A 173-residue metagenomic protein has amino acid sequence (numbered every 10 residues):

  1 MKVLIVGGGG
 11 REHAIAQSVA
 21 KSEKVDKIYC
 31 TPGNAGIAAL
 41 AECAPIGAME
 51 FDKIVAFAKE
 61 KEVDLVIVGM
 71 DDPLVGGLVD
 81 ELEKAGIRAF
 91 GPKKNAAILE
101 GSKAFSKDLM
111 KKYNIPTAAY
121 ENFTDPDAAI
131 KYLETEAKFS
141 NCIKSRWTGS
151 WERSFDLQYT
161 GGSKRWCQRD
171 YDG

Functional and structural regions predicted by a protein language model:
M1-K94: ATP-binding N-terminal substructure of ATP-dependent carboxylate-amine bond-forming enzymes
G7, F123, F155-Y159: Short beta-strand-to-turn element immediately C-terminal to the catalytic PLP-Schiff-base lysine in fold type I
G47-E50, S102, D125-P126, Y159: Acidic/polar helix N-cap motif
E62, G86, N114, A137-K138: Residue-level detector of structured alpha->beta connecting loops
L65, P116-A119, K138-C142, Q158-G173: Conserved ATP-binding module of the ATP-grasp superfamily
G101-Y132: Short, glycine-/small-residue-rich phosphate/pyrophosphate-handling segment
M110, E134-L157, G173: ATP-grasp fold ATP-binding core
